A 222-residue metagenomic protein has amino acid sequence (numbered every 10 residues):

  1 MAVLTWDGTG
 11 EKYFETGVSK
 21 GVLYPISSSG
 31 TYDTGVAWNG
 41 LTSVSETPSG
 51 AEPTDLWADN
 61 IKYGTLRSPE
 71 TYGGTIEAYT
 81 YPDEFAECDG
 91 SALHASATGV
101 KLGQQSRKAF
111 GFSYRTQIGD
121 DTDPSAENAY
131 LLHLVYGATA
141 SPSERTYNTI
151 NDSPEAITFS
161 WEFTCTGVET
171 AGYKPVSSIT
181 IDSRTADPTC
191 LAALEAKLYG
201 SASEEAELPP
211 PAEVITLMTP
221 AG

Functional and structural regions predicted by a protein language model:
M1, T116-D120, K197-G200: Short regulatory "switch" loops immediately downstream of catalytic or recognition motifs within protein catalytic
A2-A86, V135-A156: Solvent-exposed edge beta-strands and adjacent loop segments that serve as assembly or binding interfaces
T34-W38, A126-G137, S177-T180: Short amphipathic beta-strand/extended segments with alternating polar/hydrophobic composition
Y63-S141: Structured, beta-strand-rich domain cores that present glycine/charged loop surfaces used to bind extended ligands
A140-G222: Mixed-charge, glycine-accented linear interaction segment located at domain edges/termini
